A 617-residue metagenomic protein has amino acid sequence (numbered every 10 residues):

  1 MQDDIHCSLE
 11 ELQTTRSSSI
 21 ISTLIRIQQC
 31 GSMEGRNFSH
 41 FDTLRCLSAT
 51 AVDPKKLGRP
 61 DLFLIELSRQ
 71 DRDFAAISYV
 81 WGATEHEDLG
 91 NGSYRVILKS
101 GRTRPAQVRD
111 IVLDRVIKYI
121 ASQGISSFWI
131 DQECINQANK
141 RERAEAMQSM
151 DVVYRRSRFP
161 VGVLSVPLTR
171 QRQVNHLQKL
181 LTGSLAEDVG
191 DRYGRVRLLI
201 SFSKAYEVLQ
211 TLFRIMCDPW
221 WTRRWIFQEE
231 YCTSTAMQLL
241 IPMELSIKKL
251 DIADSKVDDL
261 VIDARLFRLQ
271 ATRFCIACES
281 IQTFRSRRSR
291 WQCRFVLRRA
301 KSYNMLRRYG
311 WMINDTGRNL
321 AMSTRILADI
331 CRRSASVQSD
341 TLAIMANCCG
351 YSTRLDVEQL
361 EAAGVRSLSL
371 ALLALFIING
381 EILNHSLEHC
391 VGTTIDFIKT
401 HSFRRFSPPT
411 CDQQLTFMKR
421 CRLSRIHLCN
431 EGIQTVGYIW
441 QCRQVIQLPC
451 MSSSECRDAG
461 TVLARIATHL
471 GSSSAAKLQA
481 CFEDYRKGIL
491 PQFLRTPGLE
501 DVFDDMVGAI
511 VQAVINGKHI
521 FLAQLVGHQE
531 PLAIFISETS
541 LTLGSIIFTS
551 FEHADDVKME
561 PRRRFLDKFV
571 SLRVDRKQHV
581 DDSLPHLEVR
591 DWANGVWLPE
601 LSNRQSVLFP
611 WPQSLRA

Functional and structural regions predicted by a protein language model:
M1-S127, C134-E145, V152, S157 (+11 more regions): Metal-dependent phosphate/diphosphate-handling catalytic cores characterized by acidic Asp/Glu clusters
D4, L12-S19, S149, Q173 (+8 more regions): Non-membrane alpha-helical secondary structure
K56-L64, L113-D114, E145-Q148, T211-F213 (+8 more regions): Short alpha-helical segments and helix-capping/turn motifs at coil-helix boundaries
V80, F128, P219-W220, R224 (+6 more regions): Residues in intrinsically disordered, low-complexity segments of regulatory proteins
S100-A106, E142-M150, R155-E358: Metal-ion-coordinating, acidic/His-rich active-site neighborhoods of enzymes acting on phosphate-containing substrates
D254, V261-I262, L266-D484: Short helix/strand-capping turn motifs
M418-K419, S424-A617: Long mid-to-C-terminal assembly/interaction modules of large eukaryotic proteins
